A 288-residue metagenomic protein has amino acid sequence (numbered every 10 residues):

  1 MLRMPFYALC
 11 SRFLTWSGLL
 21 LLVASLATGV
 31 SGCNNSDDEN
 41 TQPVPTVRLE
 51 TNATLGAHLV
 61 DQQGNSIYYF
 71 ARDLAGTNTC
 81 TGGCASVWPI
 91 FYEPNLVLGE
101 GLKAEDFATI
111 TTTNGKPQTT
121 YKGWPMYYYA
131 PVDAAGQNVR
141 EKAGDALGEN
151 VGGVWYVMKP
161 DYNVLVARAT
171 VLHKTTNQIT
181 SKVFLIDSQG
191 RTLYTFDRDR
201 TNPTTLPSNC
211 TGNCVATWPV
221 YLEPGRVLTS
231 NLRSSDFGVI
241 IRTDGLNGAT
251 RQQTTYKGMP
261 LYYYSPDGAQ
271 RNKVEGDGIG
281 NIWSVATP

Functional and structural regions predicted by a protein language model:
M1-F13: N-terminal secretory signal peptides that target proteins for export/translocation
L2, L22-E50: Bacterial Sec-dependent N-terminal signal peptides
C10-V23: Sec-dependent N-terminal signal peptides
D37-T41, T46-T120: Ordered, small/hydrophobic-rich secondary-structure cores
R48-S66, T111-P125, A134, V164-T192 (+2 more regions): Short, low-complexity cationic-aromatic patches
R72-G76, L96, P131-G136, D197-N202 (+2 more regions): Acidic glycine-/aspartate-rich tracts in secreted/extracellular proteins
G76, T109, T113-V166, P260 (+1 more regions): Hydrophobic, ordered structural segments
T77-T109, N150-K159, P207-I240, G280-A286: A low-complexity, Ser/Thr/Gly/Pro-enriched, surface-exposed linker/loop concept that marks segments flanking
